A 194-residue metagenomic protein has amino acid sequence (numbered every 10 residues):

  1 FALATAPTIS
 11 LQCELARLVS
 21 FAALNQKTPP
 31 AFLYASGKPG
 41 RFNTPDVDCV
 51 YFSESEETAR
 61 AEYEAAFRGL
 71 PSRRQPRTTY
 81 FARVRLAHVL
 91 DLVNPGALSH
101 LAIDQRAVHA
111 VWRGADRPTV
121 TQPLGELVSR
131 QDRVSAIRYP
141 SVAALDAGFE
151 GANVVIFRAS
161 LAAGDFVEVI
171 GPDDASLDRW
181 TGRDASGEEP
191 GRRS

Functional and structural regions predicted by a protein language model:
F1-G37, R41-N43, F67-S194: Active-site and NAD+-binding cores of ADP-ribose-processing enzymes
T44-S53: A short, exposed loop/beta-hairpin motif centered on an aromatic-Gly-Thr core
F52-E54, E62, G114, Y139-P140: Short His-Asn-centered micro-motif
E56-L70: Short active-site loop/helix that positions an aromatic residue
